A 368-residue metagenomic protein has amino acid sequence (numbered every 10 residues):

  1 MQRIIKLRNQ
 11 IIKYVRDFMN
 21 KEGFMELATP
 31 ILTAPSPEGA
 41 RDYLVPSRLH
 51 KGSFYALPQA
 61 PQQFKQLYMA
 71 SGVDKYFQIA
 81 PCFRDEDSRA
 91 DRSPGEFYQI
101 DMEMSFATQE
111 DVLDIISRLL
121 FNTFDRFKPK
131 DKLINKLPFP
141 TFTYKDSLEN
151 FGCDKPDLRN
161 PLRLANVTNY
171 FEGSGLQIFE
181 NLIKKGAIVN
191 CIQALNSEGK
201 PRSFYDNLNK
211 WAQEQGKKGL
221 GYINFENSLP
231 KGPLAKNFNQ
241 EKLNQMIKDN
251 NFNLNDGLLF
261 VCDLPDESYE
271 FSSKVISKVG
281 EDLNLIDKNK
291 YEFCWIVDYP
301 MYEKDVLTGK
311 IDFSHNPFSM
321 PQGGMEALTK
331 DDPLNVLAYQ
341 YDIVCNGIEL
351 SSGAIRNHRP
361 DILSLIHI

Functional and structural regions predicted by a protein language model:
M1-I366: Class II aminoacyl-tRNA synthetase catalytic cores and aaRS-like
